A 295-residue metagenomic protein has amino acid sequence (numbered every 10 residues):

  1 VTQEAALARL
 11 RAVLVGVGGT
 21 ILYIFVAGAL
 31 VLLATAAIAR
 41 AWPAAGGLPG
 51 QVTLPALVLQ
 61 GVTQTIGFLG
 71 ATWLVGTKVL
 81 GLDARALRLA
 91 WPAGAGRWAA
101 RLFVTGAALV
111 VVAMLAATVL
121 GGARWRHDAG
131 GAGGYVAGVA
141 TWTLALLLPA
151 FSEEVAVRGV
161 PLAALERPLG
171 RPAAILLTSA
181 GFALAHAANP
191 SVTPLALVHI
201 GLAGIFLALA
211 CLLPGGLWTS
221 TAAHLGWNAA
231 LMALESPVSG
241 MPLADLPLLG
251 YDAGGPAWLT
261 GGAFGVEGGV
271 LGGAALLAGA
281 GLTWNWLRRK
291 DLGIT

Functional and structural regions predicted by a protein language model:
V1-W91, A95, M232-T295: N-terminal, membrane-interfacial amphipathic/helix-forming hydrophobic leader that caps and precedes the first
V13-G18, V58-L59, A99-V104, V139-A140 (+4 more regions): Hydrophobic alpha-helical transmembrane segments
L33-L59, L80-A156, L162-R167: Juxtamembrane helix-loop-helix connectors linking adjacent transmembrane helices in multi-pass membrane enzymes
V62-G70, V139-T143, A156, V198-L202 (+1 more regions): Membrane-embedded alpha-helical segments of multi-pass membrane proteins, especially the transmembrane helices
V110-V111, L146, G170-A187, I200-G201: Small-polar-interrupted transmembrane alpha-helices in polytopic inner-membrane proteins
W125-D128, A185-P194: Membrane-interface helix caps and helix-loop-helix hairpins in membrane proteins
S152-L177, L209-G216: Membrane-interface helix/loop boundary segments of multi-pass membrane proteins
A196-W258: Functionally important transmembrane alpha-helices
